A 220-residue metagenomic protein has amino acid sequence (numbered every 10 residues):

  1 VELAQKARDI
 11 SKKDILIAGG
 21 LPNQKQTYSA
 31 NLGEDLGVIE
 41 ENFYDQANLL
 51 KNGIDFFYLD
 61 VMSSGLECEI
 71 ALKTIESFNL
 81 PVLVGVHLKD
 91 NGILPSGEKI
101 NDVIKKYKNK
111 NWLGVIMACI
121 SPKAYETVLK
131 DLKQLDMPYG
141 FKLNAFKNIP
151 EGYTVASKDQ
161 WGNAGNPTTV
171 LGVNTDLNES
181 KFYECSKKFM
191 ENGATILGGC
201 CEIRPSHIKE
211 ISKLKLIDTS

Functional and structural regions predicted by a protein language model:
V1-S220: Domain-level signal for soluble alpha/beta catalytic cores
